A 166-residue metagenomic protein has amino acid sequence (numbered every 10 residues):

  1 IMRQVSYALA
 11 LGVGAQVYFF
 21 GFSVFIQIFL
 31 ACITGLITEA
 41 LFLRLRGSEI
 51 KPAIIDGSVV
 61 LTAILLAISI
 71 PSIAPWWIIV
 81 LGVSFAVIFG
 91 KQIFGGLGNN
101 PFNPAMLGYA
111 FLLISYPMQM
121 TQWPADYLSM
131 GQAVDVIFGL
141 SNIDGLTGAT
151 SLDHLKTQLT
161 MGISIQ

Functional and structural regions predicted by a protein language model:
I1-L36: N-terminal signal-anchor module of multipass membrane proteins
I1-M2, L43-I55, S72-A74, Q166: Short, amphipathic, aromatic/basic-enriched membrane-interface segments that mark the entry/exit of transmembrane
A8-A15, E39, V59-A67, V83-G90: Hydrophobic, membrane-inserted alpha-helices
G14-I26, I70-W76, M118-D126: Helix-coil boundary and interhelical linker segments in multi-pass alpha-helical membrane proteins
F20-Q27, R46-I54, N99-P101: Interfacial helix-loop-helix linkers and transmembrane-helix boundary segments in multi-pass membrane proteins
I37-E49, V87-G98: C-terminal ends of transmembrane helices
K51-L61, I78-G82, N99-A110: Cytoplasmic-side transmembrane-helix entry/capping segments in multi-pass membrane proteins
F102-Q166: Long hydrophobic alpha-helical segments that form multi-pass transmembrane helix bundles in integral membrane proteins
